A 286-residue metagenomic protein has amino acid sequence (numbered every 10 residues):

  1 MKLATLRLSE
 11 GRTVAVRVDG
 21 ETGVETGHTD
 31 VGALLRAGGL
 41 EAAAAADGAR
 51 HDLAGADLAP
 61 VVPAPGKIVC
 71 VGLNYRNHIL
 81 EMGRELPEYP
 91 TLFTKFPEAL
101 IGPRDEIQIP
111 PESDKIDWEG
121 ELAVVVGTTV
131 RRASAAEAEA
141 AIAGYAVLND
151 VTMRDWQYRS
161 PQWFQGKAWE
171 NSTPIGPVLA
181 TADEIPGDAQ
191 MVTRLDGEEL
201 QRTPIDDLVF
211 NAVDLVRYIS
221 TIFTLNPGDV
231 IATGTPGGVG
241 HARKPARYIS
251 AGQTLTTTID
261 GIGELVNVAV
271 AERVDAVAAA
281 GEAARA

Functional and structural regions predicted by a protein language model:
M1-P90, T256, R273-V277, E282-A286: N-terminal non-catalytic cap/leader segment that marks the start of a structured domain
A4, L58-P60, E81-G83, I107-I116 (+4 more regions): A generic local secondary-structure boundary/capping motif
R7, K95, P111, G120-L122 (+5 more regions): Short, structured patches in soluble enzyme cores that scaffold and shape functional sites
E21, E85-Y89, S134-A146: Short Gly/aromatic-enriched secondary-structure transition segments
H51, H78, R154-A286: Catalytic-pocket segment enriched in acidic/His residues
P63, D117-E119, N226, S250-A251: Residue-level recognition of short, solvent-exposed, well-ordered loop/turn junctions that link secondary-structure
L86-P103, W118, S250-D260: Structural signature of FAD isoalloxazine-binding scaffolds in flavoprotein oxidoreductases
